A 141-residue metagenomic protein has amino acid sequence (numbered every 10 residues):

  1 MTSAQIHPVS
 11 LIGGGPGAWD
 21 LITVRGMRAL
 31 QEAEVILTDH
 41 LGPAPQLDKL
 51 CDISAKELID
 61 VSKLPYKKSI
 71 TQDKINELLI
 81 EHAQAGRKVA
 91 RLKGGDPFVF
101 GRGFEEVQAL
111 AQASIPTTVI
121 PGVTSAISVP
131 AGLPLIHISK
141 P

Functional and structural regions predicted by a protein language model:
M1-W19, V24-V123: Class I S-adenosyl-L-methionine
K49, V129-P130: Short Asp/Glu-rich motifs
Q112-A113, A131-P134: Alpha-helix C-terminal capping segments
T124-S128: Short alpha-helices
L133-P141: Residue-level detector of conserved catalytic or cofactor/ligand-binding positions in enzyme active sites
